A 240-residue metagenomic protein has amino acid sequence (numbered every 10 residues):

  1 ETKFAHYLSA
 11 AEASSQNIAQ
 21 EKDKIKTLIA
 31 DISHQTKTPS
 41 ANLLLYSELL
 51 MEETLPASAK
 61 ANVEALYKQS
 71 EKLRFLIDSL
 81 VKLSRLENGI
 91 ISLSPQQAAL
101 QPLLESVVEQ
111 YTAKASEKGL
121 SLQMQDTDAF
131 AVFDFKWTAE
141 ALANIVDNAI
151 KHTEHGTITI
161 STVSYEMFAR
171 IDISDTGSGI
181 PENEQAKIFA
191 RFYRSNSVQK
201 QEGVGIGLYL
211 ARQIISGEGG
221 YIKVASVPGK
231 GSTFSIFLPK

Functional and structural regions predicted by a protein language model:
K68-L73: Short alpha-helical segment of the dimerization/phosphotransfer core of two-component systems
N88-L93, F130-F133: Conserved micro-motifs of the catalytic ATP-binding
A149-I150: Short helix-loop "hinge" at the ATP-lid/N-box region of the Bergerat-fold HATPase_c
G156, G219-Y221: Conserved glycine-rich
T157-M167: Short beta-strand/loop element within the Bergerat-fold HATPase_c
D175: Acidic ATP/Mg2+-coordinating residue in the GHKL
I180-Y193: Short conserved segment of the HATPase_c
